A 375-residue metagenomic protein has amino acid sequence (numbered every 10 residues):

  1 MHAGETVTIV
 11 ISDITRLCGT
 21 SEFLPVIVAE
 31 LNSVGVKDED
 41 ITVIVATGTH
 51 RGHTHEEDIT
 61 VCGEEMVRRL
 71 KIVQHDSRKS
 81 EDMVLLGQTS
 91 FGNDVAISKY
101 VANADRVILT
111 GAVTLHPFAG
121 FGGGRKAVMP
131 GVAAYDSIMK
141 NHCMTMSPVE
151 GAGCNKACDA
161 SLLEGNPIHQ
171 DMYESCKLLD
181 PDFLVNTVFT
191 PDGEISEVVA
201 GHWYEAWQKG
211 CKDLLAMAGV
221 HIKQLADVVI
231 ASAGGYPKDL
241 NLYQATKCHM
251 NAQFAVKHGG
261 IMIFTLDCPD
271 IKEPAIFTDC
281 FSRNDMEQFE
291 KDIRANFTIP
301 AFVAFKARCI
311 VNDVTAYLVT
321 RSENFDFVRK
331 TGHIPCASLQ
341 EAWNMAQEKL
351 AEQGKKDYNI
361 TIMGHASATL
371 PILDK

Functional and structural regions predicted by a protein language model:
M1-T8, G35-D38, V220-A226, A255-K257 (+1 more regions): Glycine-rich phosphate/diphosphate-binding loops that line cofactor/substrate pockets in enzymes
T6-L17, T42-G48, I230-S232: Short glycine-rich or small-residue beta-strand-to-loop segments that form or flank ligand, phosphate, metal/Fe-S
L17-V36, A245-A255: Histidine-anchored nucleotide/phosphate-binding helix
H53-G122: An acidic, phosphate/nucleotide-engaging active-site surface
N103-F189: Internal metal/ion-chelating core segments
G153-Y236: Membrane-embedded hairpin module used as a gating/binding unit in multi-pass transport and secretion proteins
D239-L318: C-terminal catalytic subdomain
A316, T320-K375: Extended hydrophobic packing segments that form well-structured cores
